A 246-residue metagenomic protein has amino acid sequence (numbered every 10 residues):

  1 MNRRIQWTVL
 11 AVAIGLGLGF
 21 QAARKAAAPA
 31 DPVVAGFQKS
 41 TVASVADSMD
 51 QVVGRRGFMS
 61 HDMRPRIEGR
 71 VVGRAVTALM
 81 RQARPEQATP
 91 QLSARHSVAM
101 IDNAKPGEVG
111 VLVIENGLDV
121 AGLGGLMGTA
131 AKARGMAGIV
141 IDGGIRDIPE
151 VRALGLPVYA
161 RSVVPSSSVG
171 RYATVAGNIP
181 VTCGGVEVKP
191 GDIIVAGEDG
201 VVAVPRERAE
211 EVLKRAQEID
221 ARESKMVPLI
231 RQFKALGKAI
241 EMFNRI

Functional and structural regions predicted by a protein language model:
M1-T8: Bacterial N-terminal signal peptides that target proteins for export
V12-A28: Bacterial Sec-dependent signal peptides at the C-terminal "C-region" and cleavage site
K25-P190, V204-I246: Feature captures the catalytic cores and cofactor-binding loops of soluble hydro-lyases/lyases that act on carboxylate
I194: C-terminal binding/interaction regions
G197: Acidic/polar active-site rim loop that often engages polyanionic ligands
G200-V202: Channel- or pocket-lining gating/hinge segments that regulate access to a cavity or pore
